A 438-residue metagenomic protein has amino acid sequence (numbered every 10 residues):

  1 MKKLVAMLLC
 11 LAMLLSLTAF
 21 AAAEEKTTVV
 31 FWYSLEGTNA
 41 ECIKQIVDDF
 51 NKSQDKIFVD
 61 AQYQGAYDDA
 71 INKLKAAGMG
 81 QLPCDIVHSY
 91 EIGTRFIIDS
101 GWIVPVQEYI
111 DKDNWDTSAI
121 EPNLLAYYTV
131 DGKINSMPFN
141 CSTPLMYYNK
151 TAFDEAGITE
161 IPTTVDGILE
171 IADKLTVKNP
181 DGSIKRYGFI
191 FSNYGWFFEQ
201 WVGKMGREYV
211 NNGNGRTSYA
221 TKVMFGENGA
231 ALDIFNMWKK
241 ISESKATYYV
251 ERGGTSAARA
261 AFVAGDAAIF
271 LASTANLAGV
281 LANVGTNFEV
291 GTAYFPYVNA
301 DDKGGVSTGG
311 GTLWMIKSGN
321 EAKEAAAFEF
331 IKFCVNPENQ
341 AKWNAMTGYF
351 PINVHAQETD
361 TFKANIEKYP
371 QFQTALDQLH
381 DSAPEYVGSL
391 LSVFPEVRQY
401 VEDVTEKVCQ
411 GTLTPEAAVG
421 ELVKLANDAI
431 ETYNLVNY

Functional and structural regions predicted by a protein language model:
E25-E36, I57-Q62, D85-I86, N135 (+2 more regions): Short, well-ordered beta-strand elements
D49-I120, Y127, T151-T163, A261 (+4 more regions): Extracytoplasmic "Venus flytrap"/periplasmic binding protein-like
K52-S53, A156, N236, E243-S244 (+3 more regions): Extracytoplasmic/periplasmic substrate-recognition and gating elements
Y90-L145, D154, L169, F191 (+4 more regions): Hinge/lid segment of periplasmic solute-binding proteins
Q107-I120, N179-D181, Y187-G188, R207-D233 (+5 more regions): Short, solvent-exposed loop/beta-turn-alpha elements that line the ligand-binding surface or hinge of extracytoplasmic
V130-F139, P144, L169-K222, K239 (+1 more regions): Extracytoplasmic/periplasmic solute-binding protein
I171-D173, T217-E251, F295: Glycine-centered hinge/linker elements that transmit conformational signals in sensory and ligand-binding systems
A293-Y294, A345-D403, K407, T432-Y438: Long, aromatic- and glycine/proline-rich binding clefts that accommodate carbohydrate-like moieties
